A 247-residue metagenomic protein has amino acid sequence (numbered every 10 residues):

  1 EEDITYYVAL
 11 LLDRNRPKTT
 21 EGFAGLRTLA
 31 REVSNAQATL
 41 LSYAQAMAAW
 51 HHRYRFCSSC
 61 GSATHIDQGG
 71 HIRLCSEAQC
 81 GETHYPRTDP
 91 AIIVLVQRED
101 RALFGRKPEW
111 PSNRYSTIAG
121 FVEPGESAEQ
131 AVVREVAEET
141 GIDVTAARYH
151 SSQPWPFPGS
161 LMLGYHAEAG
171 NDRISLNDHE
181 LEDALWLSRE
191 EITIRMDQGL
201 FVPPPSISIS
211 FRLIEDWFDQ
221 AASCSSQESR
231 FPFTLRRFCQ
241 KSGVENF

Functional and structural regions predicted by a protein language model:
E1-Y54, H65-D67, P111-Y115, N177-F247: Nudix hydrolase/Nudix homology domain
E2-D3, R98-D100, N171: Short acidic-glycine loop/turn motifs at beta-strand connectors
Y43-I93: Cys/His-rich short segments
R73-S116, F121, D143-V144, A167: N-terminal strand-loop-strand
I92, L163, E182: Change "...and in nucleic-acid phosphodiester-cleaving endonucleases..." to "...and in nucleic-acid processing enzymes
R106-K107, A119, A146-Q153, A167-A169 (+3 more regions): Active-site proximal loops enriched in glycine and acidic residues that flank catalytic Cys/His/Asp and coordinate
S116-S151, Y165, N171-R173: The catalytic Nudix box helix
F157-L163: A short, glycine/Asx- and small/polar-enriched loop/turn that sits immediately N-terminal to a beta-strand
